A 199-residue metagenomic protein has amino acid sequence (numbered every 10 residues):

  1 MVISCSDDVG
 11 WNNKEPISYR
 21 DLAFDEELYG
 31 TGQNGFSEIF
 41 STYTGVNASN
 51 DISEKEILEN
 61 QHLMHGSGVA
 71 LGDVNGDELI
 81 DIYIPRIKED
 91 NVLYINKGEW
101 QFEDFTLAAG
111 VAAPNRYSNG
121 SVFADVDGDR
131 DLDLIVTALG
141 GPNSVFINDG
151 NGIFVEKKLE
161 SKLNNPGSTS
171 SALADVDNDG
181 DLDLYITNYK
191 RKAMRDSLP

Functional and structural regions predicted by a protein language model:
M1-I3: Sec-dependent bacterial lipoprotein signal peptides
C5-P199: Acidic, glycine/proline-rich Ca2+-coordinating loop motifs
